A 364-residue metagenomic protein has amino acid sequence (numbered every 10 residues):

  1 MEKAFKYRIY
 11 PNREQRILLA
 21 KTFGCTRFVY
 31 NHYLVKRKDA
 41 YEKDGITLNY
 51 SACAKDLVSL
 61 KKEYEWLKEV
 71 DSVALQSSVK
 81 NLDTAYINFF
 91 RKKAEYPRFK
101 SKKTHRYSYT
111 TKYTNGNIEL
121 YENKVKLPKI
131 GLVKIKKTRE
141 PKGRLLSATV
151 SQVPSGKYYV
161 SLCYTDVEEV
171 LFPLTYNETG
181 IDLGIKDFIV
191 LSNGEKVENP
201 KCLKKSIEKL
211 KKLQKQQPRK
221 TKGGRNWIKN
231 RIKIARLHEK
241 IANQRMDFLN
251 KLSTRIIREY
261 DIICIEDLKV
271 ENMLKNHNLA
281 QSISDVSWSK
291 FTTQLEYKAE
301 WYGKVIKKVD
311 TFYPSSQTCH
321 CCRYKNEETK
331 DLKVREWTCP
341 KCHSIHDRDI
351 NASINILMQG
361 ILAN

Functional and structural regions predicted by a protein language model:
M1-N364: Nucleic-acid substrate recognition interfaces
